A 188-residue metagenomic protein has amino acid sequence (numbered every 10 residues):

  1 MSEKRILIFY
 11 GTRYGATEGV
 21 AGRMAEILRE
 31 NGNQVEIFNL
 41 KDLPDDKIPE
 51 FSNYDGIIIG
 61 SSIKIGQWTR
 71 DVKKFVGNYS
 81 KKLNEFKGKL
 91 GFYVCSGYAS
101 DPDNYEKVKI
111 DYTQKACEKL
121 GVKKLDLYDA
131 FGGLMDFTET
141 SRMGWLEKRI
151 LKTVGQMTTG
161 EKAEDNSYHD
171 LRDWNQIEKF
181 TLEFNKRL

Functional and structural regions predicted by a protein language model:
S2-E3, G19, E30-N31, N53-I57 (+1 more regions): FMN-binding flavodoxin-like domain, especially the glycine-rich phosphate-binding loop
I8-R29: Short, charged N-terminal beta->alpha structural module
F9-G11, F38, Y93, F131: Short hydrophobic segments within beta-strands
Y14, L43-D45, Y98, D136: Surface-exposed, flexible loop/turn segments at secondary-structure boundaries
N31-P44: A short beta-strand-loop structural module common to alpha/beta enzyme folds
D46-N53: Short amphipathic alpha-helix with an adjacent loop that forms part of the alpha/beta core around
